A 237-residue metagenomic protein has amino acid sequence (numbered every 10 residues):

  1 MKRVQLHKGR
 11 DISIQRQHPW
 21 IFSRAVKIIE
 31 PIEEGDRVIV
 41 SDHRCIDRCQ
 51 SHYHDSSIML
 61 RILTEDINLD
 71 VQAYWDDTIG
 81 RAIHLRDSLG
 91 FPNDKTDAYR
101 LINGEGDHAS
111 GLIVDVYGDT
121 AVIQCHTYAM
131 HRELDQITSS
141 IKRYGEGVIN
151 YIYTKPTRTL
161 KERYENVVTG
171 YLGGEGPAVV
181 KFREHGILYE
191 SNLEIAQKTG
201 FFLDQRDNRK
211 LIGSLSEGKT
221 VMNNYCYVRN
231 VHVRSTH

Functional and structural regions predicted by a protein language model:
M1-L112, V116: Non-catalytic accessory regions of SAM-dependent methyltransferases
I62-D70, V122-H131: Short histidine-centered catalytic/ligand-binding loop motif
V71-T78, A129-I137: Short amphipathic alpha-helical segments
I102-A109, I113-D115, H131-F202, K210: Non-catalytic substrate-recognition/targeting regions of SAM-dependent transferases
D119: Divalent cation-coordinating acidic motifs and surrounding scaffolds that mediate Ca2+/Mg2+/Mn2+/Zn2+-dependent binding
R209-H237: Conserved SAM/SAH cofactor-binding pocket of Class I
